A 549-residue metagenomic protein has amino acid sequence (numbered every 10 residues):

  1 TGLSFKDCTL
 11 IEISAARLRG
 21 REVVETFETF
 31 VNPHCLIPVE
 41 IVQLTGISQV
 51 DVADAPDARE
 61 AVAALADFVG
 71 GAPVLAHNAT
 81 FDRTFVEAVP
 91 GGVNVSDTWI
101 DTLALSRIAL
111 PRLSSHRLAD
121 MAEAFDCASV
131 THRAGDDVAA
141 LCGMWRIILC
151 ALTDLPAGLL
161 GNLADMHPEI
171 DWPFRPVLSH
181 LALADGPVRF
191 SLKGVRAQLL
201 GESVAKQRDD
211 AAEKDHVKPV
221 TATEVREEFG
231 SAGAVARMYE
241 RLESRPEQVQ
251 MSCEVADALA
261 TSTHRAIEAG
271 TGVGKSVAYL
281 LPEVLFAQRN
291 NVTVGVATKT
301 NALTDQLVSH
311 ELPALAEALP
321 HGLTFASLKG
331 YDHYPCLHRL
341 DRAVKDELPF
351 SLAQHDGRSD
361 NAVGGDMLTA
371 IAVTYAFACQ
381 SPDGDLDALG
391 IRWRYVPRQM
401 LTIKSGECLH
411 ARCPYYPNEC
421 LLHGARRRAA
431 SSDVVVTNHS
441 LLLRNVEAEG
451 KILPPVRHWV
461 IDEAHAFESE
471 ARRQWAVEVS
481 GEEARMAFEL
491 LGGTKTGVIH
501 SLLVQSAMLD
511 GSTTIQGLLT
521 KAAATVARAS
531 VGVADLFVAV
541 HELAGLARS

Functional and structural regions predicted by a protein language model:
T1-T98, P111-H132: Conserved non-catalytic scaffold segment of RNase H-like nuclease domains
G70-P90, P111-A184: Acidic, Mg2+-coordinating catalytic module of metal-dependent nucleases/exonucleases that use a two-metal-ion mechanism
N94-R107, V296-A302, P320-P335, P455-F467 (+1 more regions): Conserved beta-strand -> loop -> alpha-helix junction used to position metal-binding or nucleic-acid-contacting
D171-V225: Interdomain "pre-motor" coupling segment immediately N-terminal to P-loop NTPase/helicase cores
A205, A211, A222, R226-A232 (+6 more regions): A substrate-engagement module of RecA-like helicase motors
V220-I267: Conserved pre-motif I regulatory segment
A260-P282: Walker A/P-loop
Y279, D305, H310-P313, S405-E407 (+2 more regions): Signature of the SF2 helicase/ATPase Hel1-core->accessory helical subdomain module
